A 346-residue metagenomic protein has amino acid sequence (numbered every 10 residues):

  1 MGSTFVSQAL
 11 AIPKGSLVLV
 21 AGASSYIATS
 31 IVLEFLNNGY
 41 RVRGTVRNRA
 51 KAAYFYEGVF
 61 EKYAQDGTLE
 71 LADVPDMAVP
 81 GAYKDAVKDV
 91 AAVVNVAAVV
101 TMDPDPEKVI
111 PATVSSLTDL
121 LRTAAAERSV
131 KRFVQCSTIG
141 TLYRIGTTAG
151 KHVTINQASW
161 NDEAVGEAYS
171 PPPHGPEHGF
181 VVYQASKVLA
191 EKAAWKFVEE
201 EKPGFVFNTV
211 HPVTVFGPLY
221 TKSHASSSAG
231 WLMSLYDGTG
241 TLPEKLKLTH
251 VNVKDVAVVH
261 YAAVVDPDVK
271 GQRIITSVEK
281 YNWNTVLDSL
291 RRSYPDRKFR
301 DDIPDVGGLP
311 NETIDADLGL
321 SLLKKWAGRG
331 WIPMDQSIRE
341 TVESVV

Functional and structural regions predicted by a protein language model:
F5-T45: N-terminal Rossmann NAD(P)H-binding glycine-rich loop of SDR-like oxidoreductase domains
L33, N95, K108, A112-H178: Conserved Rossmann-fold NAD(P)-dependent oxidoreductase catalytic core, especially the SDR/UDP-sugar
R49-Y54, F60-S115, A126-E127: NAD(P)H-binding glycine-rich loop region in Rossmannoid oxidoreductase-like domains and their noncatalytic homologs
A164-F207: Active-site Tyr-X1-5-Lys
P172-H178, K222, S227-K254: A conserved pocket-lining segment of Rossmann-fold NAD(P)-dependent short-chain dehydrogenase/reductase
E201-G204, G217-G230, A262-R273: Glycine/proline-rich active-site loop of Rossmann-fold NAD(P)-dependent oxidoreductases
K247, A257-G307, P333, I338-V345: Mid/C-terminal beta-alpha module of Rossmann-like enzyme folds, strongest in SDR-family dehydrogenases/epimerases
D305-A327: Conserved C-terminal active-site "lid" loop/helix of NAD(P)H-dependent oxidoreductases that clamps the redox cofactor
